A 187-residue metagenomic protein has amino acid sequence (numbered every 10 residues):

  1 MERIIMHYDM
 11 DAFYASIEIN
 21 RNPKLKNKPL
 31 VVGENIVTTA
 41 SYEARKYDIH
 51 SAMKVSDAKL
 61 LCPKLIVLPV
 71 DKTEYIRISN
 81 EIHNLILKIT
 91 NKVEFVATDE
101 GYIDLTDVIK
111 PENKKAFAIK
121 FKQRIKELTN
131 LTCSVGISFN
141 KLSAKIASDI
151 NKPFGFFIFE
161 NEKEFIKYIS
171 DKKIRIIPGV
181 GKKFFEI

Functional and structural regions predicted by a protein language model:
M1-T98, Y102, I109, F121: Residues that scaffold, gate, or flank divalent-cation-dependent active/transport sites
D9, V135, S170-I187: Helix-hairpin-helix
I17-I19, E43, S143-N151: Short acidic, glycine/serine/threonine-rich loops at helix termini
N91-V96, K114, K126-S134: Short secondary-structure capping/junction motifs at helix and strand boundaries
I103-K122, N151: Catalytic palm subdomain of template-directed nucleic-acid polymerases, centered on the conserved carboxylate motif
V108-I109, S138-L142, E164, I174 (+1 more regions): Short acidic/polar capping segments at secondary-structure boundaries
R124, L128-K145, D149: Structured, non-catalytic alpha/beta "coupling" segments that mediate domain-domain communication and provide generic
N151, G155-K173: A short, charged helix-loop
